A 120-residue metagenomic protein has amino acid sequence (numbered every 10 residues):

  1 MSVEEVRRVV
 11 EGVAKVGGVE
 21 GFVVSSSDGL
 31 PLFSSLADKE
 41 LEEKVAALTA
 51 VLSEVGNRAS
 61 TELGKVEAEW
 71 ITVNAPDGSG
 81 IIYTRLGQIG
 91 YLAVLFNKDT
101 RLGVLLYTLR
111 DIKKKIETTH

Functional and structural regions predicted by a protein language model:
M1-G21, S26-S27, P31-H120: Non-catalytic interaction/Regulatory regions outside core domains
